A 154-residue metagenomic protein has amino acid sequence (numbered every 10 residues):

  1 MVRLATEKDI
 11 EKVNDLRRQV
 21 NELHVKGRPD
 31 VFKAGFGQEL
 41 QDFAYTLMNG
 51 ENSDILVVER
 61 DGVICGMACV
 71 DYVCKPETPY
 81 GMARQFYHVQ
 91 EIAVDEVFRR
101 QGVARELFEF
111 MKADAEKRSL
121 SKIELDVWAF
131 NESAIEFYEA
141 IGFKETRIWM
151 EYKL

Functional and structural regions predicted by a protein language model:
M1-D15, H24: A short beta-loop-alpha structural element at the N-terminal edge of CoA-dependent acyl/N-acetyltransferase catalytic
E22-A44: Conserved GNAT-fold acetyl-CoA-binding loop/helix
D42-V57: A short helix-loop-beta-strand connector motif used in the catalytic cores of GNAT acetyltransferases and, in some
V57, V63-Y72, H88, A93: Conserved beta-strand in the GNAT
C74-V89, R99, T146-R147: A conserved beta-turn-beta hairpin within the catalytic core of GNAT-like acetyltransferases that forms part
E91-V94, R100-A113, A140: Conserved acetyl-CoA-binding loop-helix of GNAT-fold acetyltransferases
R105, E109, A129-R147: Conserved active-site alpha-helix within GNAT-family acetyltransferase domains
A115-D126: Conserved GNAT acetyl-CoA-binding A-motif
